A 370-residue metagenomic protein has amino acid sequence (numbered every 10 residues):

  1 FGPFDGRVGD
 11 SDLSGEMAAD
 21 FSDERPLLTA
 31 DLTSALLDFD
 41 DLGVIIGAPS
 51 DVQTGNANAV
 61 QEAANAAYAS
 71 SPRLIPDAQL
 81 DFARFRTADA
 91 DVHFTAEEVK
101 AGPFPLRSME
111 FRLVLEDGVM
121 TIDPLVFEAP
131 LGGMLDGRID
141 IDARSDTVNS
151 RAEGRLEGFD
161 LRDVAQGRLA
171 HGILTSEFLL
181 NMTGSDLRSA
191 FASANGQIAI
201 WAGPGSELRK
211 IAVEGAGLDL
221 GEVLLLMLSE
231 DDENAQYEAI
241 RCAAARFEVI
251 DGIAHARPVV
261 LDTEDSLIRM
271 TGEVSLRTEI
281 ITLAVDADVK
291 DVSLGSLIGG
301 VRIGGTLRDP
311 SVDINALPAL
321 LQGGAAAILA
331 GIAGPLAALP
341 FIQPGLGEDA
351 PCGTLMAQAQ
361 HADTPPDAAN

Functional and structural regions predicted by a protein language model:
G2-E16, D20-V52, N58-V60, R84-K100 (+5 more regions): Small-residue helix/turn framework positions
A63-D89, P365-N370: N-terminal leader/targeting segments and the immediate start of mature chains
G331-L336: Gly/Ala-rich hydrophobic membrane-inserting helices
